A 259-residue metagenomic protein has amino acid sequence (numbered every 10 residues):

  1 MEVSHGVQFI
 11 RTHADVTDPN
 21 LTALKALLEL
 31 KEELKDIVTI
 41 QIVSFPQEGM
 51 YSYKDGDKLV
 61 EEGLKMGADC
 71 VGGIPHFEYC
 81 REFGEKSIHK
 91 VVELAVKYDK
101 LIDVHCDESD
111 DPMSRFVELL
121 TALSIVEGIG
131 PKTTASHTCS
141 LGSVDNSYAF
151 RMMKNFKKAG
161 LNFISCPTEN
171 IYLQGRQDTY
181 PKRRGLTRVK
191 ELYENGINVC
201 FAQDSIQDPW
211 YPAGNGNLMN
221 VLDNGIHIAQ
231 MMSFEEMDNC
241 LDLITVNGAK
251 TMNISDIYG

Functional and structural regions predicted by a protein language model:
M1, A26-L27, L120, V221-G225: Conserved short hydrophobic patches within well-ordered secondary structure
M1-Y51, D55, G67: Divalent-metal coordination cores built from histidine and acidic residues
D15-T17, V43-G49, I74-E78, H105-D111 (+3 more regions): Active-site beta-loop-alpha junctions enriched in small/polar residues
N20-L21, Q177-D178, A213-G216: Short glycine/threonine-rich loop-to-helix capping motif typified by GTGT followed within a few residues by an Asp-Pro
T22-D36, Y53-T134, S140-N162, T179-F201 (+1 more regions): Histidine/acidic residue-rich metal-binding segments in metalloenzymes
L101, A122-T133, E169-L173, R183-G259: His/Asp/Glu-enriched, well-ordered alpha-helical/loop segment that forms or immediately abuts the divalent-metal
I164-C166: Oxyanion-binding "anion nests"
